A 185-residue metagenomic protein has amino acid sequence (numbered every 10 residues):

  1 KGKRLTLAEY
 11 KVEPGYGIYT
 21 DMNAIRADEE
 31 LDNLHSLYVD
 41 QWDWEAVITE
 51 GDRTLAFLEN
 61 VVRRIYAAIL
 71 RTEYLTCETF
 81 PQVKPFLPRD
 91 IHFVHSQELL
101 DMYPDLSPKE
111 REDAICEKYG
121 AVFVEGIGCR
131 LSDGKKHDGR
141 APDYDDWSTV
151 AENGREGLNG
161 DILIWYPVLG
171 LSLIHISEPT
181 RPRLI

Functional and structural regions predicted by a protein language model:
K1-H35, D43-V47: Class II aminoacyl-tRNA synthetase-like tRNA-binding/catalytic domains
Y10-E13, T49, L55, D113 (+1 more regions): Hydrophobic N-terminal alpha-helices or hydrophobic patches in metabolic proteins across all domains of life
Y16-I18, V39-D43, Y119-A121, N159-D161: Extracellular structured ligand-interaction cores
N23-R26, I48-E50, G126-G128, V168: Short, flexible loop/turn elements at secondary-structure junctions
E30, L55, S132-K135: Short helix/loop capping segments that flank catalytic or ligand/cofactor-binding pockets
R64-I174: Metal-assisted phosphate- and nucleotidyl-transfer catalytic regions
I174-I185: Single conserved hydrophobic/aromatic residue that forms the stacking wall/gate of nucleotide- or nucleobase-binding
